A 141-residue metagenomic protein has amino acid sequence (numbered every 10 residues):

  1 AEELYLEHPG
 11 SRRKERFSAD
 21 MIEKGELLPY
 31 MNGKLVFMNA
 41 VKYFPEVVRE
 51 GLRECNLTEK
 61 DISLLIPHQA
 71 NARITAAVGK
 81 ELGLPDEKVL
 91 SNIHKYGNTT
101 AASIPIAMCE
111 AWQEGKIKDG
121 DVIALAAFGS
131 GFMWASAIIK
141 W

Functional and structural regions predicted by a protein language model:
A1-M38, K42, E46, F128 (+1 more regions): Condensing-enzyme catalytic core mediating Claisen C-C bond formation in acyl metabolism
V36, G51-E54: Short, well-ordered beta-strand elements within core beta-sheets of diverse protein domains
V41, P45, L52, S63-W141: Claisen-condensing/thiolase-fold acyl-transfer catalytic domains that form or cleave C-C bonds in fatty acid
N56-D61: Short, surface-exposed connector motifs at secondary-structure boundaries
